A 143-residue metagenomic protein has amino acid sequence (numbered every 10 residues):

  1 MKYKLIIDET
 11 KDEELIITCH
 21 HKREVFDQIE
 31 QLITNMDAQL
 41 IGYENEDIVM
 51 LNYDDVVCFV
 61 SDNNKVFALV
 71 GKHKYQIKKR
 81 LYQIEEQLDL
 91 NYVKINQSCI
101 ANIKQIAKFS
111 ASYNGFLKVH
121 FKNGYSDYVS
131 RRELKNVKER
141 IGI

Functional and structural regions predicted by a protein language model:
M1-D27: N-terminal regulatory/sensing modules of transcriptional regulators
F26-K122, S126: Conserved binding/recognition cores within well-folded domains
S130: Basic/aromatic recognition patch in beta-strand/loop cores that engages polyanionic ligands
K138-I143: Short hydrophobic/aromatic patches at helix-to-coil boundaries
